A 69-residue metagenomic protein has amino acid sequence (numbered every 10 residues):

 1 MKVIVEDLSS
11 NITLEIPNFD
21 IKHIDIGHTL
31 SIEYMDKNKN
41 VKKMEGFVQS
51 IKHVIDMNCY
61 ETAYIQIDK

Functional and structural regions predicted by a protein language model:
M1-T13: Short, basic/aromatic beta-hairpin or loop at an interaction surface
I4-E6, P17, E33-M35, Q66-D68: A structural detector for beta-sheet-dominated domains
I12-D20: Short alpha-helix capping/helix-loop boundary micro-motifs
E15, Y34, K43-E45: Short linear proline/tyrosine/threonine-rich motifs used for host-factor recruitment and membrane trafficking/assembly
K22-D36: Short coil-to-beta transition motif at edge beta-strands of beta-rich domains
K37-V41, D56-C59: Short, solvent-exposed loop/turn segments that connect beta-strands within catalytic domains and beta-strand-rich
N40-H53: Short beta-strand-centered aromatic/proline hotspots
H53-I67: Short, solvent-exposed secondary-structure boundary/capping segments
